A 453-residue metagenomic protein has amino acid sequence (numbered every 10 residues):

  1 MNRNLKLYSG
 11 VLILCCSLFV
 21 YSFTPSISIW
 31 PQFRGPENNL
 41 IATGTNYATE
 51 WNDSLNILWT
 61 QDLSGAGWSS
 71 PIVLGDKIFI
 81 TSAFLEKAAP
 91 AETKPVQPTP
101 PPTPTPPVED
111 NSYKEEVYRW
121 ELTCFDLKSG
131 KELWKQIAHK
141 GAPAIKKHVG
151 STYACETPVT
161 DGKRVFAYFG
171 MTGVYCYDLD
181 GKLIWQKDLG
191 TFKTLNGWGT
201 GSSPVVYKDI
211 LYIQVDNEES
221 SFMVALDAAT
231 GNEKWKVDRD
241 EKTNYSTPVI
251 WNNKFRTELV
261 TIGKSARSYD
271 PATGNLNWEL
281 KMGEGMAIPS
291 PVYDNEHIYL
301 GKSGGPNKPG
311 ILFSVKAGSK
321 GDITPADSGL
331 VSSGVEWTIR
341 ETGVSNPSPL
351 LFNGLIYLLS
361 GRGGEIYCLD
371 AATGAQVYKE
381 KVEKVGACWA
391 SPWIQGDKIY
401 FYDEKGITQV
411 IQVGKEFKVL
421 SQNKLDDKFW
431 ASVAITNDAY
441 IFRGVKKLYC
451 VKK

Functional and structural regions predicted by a protein language model:
M1-L12: Bacterial N-terminal signal peptides that target proteins for export
G10-Y21: Bacterial N-terminal signal peptides
T24-K453: Noncatalytic, solvent-exposed loop/strand surfaces of beta-propeller-type extracellular/periplasmic domains
